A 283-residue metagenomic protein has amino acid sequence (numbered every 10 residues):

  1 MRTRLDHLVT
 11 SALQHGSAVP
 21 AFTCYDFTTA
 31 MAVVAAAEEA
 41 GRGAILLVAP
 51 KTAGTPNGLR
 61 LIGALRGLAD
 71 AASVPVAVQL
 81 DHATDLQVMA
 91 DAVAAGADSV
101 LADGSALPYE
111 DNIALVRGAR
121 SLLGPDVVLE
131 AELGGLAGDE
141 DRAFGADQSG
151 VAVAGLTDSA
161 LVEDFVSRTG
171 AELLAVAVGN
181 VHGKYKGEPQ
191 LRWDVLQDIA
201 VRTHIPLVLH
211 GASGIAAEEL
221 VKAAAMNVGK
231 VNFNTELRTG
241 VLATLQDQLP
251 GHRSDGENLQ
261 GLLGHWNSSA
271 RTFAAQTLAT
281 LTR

Functional and structural regions predicted by a protein language model:
M1-T3: Basic/polar N-terminal segments that are highly enriched at the extreme N-terminus, encompassing both cleavable
L5-H15, F27-K51, L59-P75, A83-R202 (+8 more regions): Alpha/beta enzyme core
A21-C24, V78-A83, P206-I215: Histidine-centered catalytic micro-motifs
L207-G211, V228-E236: Short, glycine/charged-rich beta-strand-loop motifs at protein surfaces that mediate ligand recognition and catalysis
L237, V241, N267-A270: Generic hydrophobic, helix-prone segments enriched in Leu/Val/Ile
D247-R283: Extended, intrinsically disordered, low-complexity segments
